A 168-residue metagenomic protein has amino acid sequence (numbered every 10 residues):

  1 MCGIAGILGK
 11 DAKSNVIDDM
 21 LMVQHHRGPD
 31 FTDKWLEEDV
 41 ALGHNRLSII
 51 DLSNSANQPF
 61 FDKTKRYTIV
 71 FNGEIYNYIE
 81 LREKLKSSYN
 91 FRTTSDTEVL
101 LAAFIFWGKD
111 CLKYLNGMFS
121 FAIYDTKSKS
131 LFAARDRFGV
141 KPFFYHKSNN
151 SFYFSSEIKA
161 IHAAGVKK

Functional and structural regions predicted by a protein language model:
M1-K168: Cysteine-centered catalytic environments shared across enzyme families
